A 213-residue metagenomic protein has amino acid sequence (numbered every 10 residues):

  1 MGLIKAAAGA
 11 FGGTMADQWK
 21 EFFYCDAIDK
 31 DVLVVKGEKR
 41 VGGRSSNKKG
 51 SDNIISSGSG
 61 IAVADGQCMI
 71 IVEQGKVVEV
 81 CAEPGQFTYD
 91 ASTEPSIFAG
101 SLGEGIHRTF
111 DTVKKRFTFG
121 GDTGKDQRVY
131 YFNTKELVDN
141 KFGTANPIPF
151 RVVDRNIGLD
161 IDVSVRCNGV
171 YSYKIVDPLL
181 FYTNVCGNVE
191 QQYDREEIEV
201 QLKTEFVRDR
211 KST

Functional and structural regions predicted by a protein language model:
M1-S212: N-terminal hydrophobic membrane-entry segments
